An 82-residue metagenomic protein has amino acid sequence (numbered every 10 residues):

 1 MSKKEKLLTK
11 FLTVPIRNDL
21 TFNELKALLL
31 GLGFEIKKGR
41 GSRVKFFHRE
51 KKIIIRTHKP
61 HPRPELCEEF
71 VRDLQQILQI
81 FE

Functional and structural regions predicted by a protein language model:
M1-K38, R49-E82: Basic nucleic-acid-binding interfaces
G41-F47: Positively charged interface segments
